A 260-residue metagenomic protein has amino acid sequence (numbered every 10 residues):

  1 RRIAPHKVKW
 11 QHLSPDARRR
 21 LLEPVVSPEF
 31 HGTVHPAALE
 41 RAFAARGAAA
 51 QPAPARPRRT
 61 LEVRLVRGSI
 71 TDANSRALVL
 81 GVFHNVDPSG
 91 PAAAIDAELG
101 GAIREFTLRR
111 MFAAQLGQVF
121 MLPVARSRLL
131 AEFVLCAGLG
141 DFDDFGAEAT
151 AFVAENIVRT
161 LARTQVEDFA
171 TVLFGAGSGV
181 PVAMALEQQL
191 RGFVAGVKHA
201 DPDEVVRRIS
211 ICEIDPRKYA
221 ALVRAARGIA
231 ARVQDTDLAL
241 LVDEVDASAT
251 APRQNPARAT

Functional and structural regions predicted by a protein language model:
R2-E29, F133, L139-A259: Phosphate/ribose-phosphate-bearing ligand recognition and processing surfaces, centered on ADP-ribose/NAD(+/P+) systems
R20-A55: Short, charged N-terminal beta->alpha structural module
L39, P91, I95, L99-I103 (+3 more regions): Generic structural signal of hydrophobic/aromatic residues within well-ordered alpha-helices of folded domains
Q51-L116: Short, conserved "active-site rim" segments that organize catalytic pockets and cofactor/ligand binding
G68, G81-F83, V124-A125, L139-D141 (+1 more regions): Fold-independent oxyanion-binding glycine-rich loops and adjacent beta-strand/coil segments at enzyme active sites
S69-A73, R126-L129, A200-E204: Solvent-exposed alpha-helices and their adjacent loops that cap or buttress functional pockets in soluble metabolic
A93-A154, T160-D168: Active-site-adjacent loop/helix surface patches within enzyme catalytic domains that shape the substrate-binding cleft
